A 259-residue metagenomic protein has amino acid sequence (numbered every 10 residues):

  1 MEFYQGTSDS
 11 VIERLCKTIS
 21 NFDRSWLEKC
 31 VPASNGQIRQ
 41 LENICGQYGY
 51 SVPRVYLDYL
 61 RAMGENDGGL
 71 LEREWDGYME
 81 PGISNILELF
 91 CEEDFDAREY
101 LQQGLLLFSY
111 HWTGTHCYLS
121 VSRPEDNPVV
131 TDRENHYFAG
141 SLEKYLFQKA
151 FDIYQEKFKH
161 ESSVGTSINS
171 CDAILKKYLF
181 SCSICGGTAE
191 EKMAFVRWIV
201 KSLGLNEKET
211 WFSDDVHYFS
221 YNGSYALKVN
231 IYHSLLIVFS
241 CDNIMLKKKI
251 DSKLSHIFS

Functional and structural regions predicted by a protein language model:
M1-P124, A150, F158-Y218, I231-Y232 (+1 more regions): A surface-exposed partner-binding patch
W112-G114, N135, S220-L227: Glycine-centered tight beta-turn/hairpin loop motif at sheet-sheet or coil-to-beta transitions
V129-K159: Compact, glycine/acidic-enriched structural inserts
L227-V238: Charged, low-complexity intrinsically disordered regulatory/assembly segments
S240-K248: Helix N-cap motif at beta-to-alpha junctions
